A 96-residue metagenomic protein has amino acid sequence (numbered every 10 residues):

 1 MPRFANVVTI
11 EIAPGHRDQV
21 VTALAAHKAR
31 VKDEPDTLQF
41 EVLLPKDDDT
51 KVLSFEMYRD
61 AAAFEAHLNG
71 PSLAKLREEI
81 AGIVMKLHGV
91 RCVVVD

Functional and structural regions predicted by a protein language model:
P2, T9, E41-T50, K75-D96: Glycine-rich beta-strand-turn "strand-cap" elements at beta-sheet edges
R3-E34, L38-E41: N-terminal first-folded block
A13-H16, D48, D60: Acidic/polar helix N-cap motif
R17-Q19, K51, A63: Intrinsically disordered, low-complexity acidic/polar segments
V20, D49, N69-S72: Terminal low-complexity, poorly structured segments
A26-Q39, M57-V90: An amphipathic, aromatic/His-enriched active-site/gating alpha helix that lines ligand/cofactor pockets
